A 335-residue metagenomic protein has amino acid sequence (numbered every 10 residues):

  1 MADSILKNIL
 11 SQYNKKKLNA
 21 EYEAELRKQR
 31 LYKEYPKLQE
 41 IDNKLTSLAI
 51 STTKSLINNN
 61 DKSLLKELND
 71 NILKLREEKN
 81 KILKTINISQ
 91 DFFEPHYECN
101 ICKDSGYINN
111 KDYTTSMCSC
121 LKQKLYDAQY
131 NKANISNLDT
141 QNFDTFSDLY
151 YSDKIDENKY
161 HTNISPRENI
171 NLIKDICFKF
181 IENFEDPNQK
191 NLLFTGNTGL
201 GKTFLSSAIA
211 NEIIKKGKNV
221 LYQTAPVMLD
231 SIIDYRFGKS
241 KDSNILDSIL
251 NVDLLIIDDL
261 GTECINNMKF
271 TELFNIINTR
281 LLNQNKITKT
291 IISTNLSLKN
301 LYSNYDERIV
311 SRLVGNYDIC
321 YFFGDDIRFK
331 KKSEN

Functional and structural regions predicted by a protein language model:
M1-Q12, K16-D42: Short, charge/polar-rich alpha-helical segments
K84-T140: Interdomain "pre-motor" coupling segment immediately N-terminal to P-loop NTPase/helicase cores
D139, D144-L192: Pre-Walker A (pre-P-loop) alpha-helix and adjacent loop at the N terminus of AAA/AAA+ ATPase modules, a conserved
I155-N171, Q189, I214, K218-N251 (+1 more regions): Short glycine-rich substrate-engagement loop in P-loop NTPases that contacts/grips substrate
F178-F184, S231-L255, T271-L282, R308: Conserved alpha-helical scaffold flanking the Walker A/P-loop in AAA+ ATPase domains
D186-L205: Walker A/P-loop nucleotide-binding motif
K190, K218-N219, N251-L254, N283-I292: Loop/turn-to-beta-strand initiation segments
M228-Y235, T262-N335: Replace "adjacent to P-loop NTPase cores in ATP/GTP-dependent enzymes" with "adjacent to NTP-binding cores
